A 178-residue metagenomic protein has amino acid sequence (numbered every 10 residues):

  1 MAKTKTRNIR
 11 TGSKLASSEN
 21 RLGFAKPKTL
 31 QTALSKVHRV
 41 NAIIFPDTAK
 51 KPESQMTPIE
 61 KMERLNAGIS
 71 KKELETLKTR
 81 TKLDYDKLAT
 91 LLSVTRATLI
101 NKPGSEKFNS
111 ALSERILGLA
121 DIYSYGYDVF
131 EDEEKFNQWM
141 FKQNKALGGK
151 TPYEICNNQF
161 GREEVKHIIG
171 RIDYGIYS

Functional and structural regions predicted by a protein language model:
M1-S178: Non-transmembrane "mature" sequence context
